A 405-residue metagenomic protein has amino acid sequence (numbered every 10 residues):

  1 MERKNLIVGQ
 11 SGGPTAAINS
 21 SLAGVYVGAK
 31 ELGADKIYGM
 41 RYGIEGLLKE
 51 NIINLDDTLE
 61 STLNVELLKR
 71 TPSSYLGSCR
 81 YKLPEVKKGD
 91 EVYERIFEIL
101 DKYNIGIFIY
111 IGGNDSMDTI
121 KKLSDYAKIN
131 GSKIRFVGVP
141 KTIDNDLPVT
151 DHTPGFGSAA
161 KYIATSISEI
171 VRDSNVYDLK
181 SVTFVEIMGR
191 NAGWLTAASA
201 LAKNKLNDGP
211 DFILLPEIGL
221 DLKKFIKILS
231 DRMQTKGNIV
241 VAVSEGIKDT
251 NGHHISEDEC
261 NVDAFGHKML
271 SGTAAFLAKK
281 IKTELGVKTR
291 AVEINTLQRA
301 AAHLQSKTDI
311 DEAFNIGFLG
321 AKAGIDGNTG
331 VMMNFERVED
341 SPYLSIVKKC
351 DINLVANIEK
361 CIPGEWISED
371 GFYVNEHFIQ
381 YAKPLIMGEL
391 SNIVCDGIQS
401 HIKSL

Functional and structural regions predicted by a protein language model:
M1-I52: N-terminal phosphate-binding or glycine-rich loops at protein starts, especially the Walker A/P-loop of NTPases
E2-V8, L68-K82, K141-D151, D178-S181 (+1 more regions): Gly-rich Lys/Arg/Thr-decorated short loops/hinges at beta-loop-alpha junctions or inter-strand turns that position
S11-G13, M40-G46, R80-Y81, G113-N114 (+5 more regions): Short, ordered loop/turn segments at secondary-structure junctions
T15-V25, L47-L48, V92-E94, N114-K122 (+5 more regions): Short glycine/serine/threonine-rich phosphate/pyrophosphate-binding segments that cradle anionic phosphate groups
I37, I99, I107-G112, D118-K133 (+2 more regions): Accessory alpha-helical/coil subdomains and C-terminal extensions that flank or cap enzyme catalytic cores
E50-G106, D115, P154-F156, S168: Glycine-rich oxoanion-binding loops at beta->alpha junctions
H254-L405: C-terminal non-catalytic interaction/assembly regions of soluble proteins
